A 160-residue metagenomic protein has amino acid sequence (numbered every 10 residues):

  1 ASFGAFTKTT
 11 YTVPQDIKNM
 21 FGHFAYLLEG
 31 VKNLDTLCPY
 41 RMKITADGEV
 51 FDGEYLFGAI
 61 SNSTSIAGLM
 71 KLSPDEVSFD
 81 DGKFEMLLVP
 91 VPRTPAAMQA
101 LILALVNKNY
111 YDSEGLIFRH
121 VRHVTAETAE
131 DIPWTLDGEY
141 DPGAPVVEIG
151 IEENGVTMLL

Functional and structural regions predicted by a protein language model:
A1-L160: Long C-terminal subdomains/extensions of small-metabolite kinases
